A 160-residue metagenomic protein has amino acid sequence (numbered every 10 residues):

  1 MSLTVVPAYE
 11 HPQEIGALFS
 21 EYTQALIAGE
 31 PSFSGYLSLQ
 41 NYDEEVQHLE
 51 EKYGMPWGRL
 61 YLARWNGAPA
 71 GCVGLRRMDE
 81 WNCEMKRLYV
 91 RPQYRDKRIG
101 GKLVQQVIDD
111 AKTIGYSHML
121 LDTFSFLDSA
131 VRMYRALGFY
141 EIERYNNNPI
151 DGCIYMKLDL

Functional and structural regions predicted by a protein language model:
L3-K86, R91-P92, V104-Q106, D110 (+2 more regions): Acetyl-CoA-dependent GNAT
G67, R98, G115: Conserved G/P- and acidic residue-centered "switch" motifs that form tight phosphate/ATP-binding loops in soluble
C72, G101, M133, I154-L158: Accessory recognition modules or surfaces
E80-N82, H118, C153: A generic structural signal for beta-strand entry/edge sites
R95: Glycine-rich ATP-binding loop(s) of histidine-kinase-like ATPases
R98, K102, Q106, D128-S129: Alpha-helical macromolecular-interaction surfaces
A111-D122: Conserved GNAT acetyl-CoA-binding A-motif
L120-V131, R135-Y155: Conserved catalytic-core motifs of GNAT/GCN5-like acyltransferases
